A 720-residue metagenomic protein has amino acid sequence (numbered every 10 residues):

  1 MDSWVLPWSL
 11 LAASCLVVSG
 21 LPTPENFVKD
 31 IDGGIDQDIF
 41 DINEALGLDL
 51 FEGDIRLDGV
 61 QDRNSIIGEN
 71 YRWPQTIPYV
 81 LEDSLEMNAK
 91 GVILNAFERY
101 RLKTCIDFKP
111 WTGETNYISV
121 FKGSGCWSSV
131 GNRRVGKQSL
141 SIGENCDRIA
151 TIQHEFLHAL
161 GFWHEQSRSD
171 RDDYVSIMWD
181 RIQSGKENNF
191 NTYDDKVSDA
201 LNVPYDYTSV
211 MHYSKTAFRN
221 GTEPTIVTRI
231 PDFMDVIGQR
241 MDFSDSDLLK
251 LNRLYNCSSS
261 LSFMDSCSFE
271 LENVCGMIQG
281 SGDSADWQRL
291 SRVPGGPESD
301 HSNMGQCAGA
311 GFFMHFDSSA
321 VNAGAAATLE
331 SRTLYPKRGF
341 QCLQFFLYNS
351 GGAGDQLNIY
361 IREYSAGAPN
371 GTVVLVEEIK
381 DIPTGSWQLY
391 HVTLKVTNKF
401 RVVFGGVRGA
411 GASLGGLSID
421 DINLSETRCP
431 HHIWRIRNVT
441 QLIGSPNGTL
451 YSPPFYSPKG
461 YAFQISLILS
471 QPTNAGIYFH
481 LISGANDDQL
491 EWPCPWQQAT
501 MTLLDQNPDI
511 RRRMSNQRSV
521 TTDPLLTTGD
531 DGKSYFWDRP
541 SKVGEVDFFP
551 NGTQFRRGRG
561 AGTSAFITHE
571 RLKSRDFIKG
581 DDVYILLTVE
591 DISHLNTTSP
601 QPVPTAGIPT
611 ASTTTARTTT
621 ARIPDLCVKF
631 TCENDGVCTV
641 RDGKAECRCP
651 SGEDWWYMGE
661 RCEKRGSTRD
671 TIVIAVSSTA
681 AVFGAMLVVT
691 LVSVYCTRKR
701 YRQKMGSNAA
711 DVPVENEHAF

Functional and structural regions predicted by a protein language model:
D2-A320, G324-R332, R338, H391 (+1 more regions): Zinc-dependent metalloendopeptidases
V5, L81-L85, F97, P110-T112 (+22 more regions): Residues that form ligand- and interface-recognition hot spots within folded domains
G59-Q61, F108-W111, Y117, S129-N132 (+16 more regions): Intrinsically disordered, low-complexity regions enriched in proline, serine, glycine and charged residues
T104, N116, Q341, D355-L357 (+2 more regions): Short beta-strand/loop motifs in extracellular/secreted proteins, especially within beta-sandwich accessory domains
Q153, Y207, D247, D265 (+8 more regions): Cysteine-rich, disulfide-stabilized extracellular repeat modules
V175, S244, L249-A462, S466-S470 (+6 more regions): Beta-sandwich/jellyroll recognition modules and their flexible linkers
P430-P609: Protein/peptide-recognition domains central to ubiquitin and immune signaling
A611-F720: Conserved N-terminal segment of EGF-like repeats
